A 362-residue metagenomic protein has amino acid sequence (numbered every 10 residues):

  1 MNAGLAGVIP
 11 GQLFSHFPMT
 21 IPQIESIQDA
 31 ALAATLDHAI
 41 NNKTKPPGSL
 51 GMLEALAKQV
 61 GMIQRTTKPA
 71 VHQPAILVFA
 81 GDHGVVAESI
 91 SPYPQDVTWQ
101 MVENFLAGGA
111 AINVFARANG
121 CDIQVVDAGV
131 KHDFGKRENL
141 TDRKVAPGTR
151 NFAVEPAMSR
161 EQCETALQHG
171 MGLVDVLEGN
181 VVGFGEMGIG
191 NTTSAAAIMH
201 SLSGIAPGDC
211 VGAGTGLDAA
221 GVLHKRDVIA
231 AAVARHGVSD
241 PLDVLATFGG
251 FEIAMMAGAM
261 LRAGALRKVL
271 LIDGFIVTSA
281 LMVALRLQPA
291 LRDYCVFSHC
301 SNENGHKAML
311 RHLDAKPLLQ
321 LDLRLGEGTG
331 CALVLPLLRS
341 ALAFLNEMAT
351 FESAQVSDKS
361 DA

Functional and structural regions predicted by a protein language model:
G4-L13: N-terminal amphipathic/hydrophobic targeting modules at extreme N-termini, encompassing cleavable Sec/SRP-type signal
F14-A362: N-terminal loops that bind phosphate or other acidic moieties and the adjacent beta-alpha structural core
